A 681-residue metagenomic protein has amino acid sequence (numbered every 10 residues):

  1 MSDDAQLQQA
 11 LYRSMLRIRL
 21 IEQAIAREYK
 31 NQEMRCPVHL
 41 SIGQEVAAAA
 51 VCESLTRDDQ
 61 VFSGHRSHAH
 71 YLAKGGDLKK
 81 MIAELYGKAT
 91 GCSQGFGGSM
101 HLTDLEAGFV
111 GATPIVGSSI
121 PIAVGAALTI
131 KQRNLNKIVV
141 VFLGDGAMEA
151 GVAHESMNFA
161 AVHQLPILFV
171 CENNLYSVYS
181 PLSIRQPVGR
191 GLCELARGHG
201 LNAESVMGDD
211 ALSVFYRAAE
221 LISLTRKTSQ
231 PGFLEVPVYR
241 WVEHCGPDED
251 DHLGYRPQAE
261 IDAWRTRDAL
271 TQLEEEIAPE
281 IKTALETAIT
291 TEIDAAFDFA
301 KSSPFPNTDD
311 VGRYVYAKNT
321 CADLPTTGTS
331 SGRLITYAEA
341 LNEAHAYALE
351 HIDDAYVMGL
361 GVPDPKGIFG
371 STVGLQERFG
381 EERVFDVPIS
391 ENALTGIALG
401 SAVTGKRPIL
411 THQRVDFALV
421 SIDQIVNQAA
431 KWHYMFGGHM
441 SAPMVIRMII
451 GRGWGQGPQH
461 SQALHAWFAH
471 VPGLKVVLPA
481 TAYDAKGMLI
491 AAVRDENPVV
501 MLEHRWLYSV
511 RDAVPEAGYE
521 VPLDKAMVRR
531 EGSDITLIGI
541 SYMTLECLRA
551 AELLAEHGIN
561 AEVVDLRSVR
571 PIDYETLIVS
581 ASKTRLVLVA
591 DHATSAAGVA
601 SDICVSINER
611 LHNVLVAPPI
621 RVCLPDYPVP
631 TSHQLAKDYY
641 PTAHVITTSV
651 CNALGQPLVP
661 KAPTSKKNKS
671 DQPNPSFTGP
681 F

Functional and structural regions predicted by a protein language model:
M1-A47, E53, V236, V242-F379 (+1 more regions): Conserved acidic/glycine
I21-Q23, G87-D104, P363-R378, D512-D524: Acidic-glycine-rich active-site phosphate/pyrophosphate-binding loop
Q23-R27, E33-H163, P181-V188, C193 (+4 more regions): Cofactor-binding active-site loop characterized by glycine-rich and histidine/acidic residues
E28-M34, S99-T113, N136-V141, L175-S177 (+8 more regions): Glycine/charged-rich beta-loop-alpha catalytic/anionic-binding loops adjacent to active sites
P37-Q44, H65-R66, L102-I120, G144 (+8 more regions): Active-site nucleophile and cofactor-binding loops and adjacent substrate-binding regions of central metabolic enzymes
H68, G108-D294, S302, A469-R585 (+1 more regions): Glycine-rich ThDP/TPP pyrophosphate-binding loop and its adjacent helix/strand module within ThDP-dependent enzymes
E84-S93, A161-C171, R383-V387, A429-M448: A glycine-rich helix N-cap at a beta->alpha junction
S595, C604-I620, L624: Catalytic-face loop-and-helix region of soluble metabolic enzyme cores
